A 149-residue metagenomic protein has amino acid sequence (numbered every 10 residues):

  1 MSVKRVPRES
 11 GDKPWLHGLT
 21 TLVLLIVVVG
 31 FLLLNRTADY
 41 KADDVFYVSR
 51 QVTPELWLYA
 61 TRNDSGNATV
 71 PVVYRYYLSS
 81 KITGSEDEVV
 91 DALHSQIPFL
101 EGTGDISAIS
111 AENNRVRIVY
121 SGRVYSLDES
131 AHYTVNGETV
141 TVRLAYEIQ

Functional and structural regions predicted by a protein language model:
S2-T21, A92-Q149: Acidic, small-residue rich beta-repeat scaffolds with periodic aromatic anchors
S2-V3, G18-L24, T53-R62: Short N-terminal helix-initiation segments at or just after the protein's N-terminus
H17-N35: Hydrophobic membrane-insertion alpha-helices, especially the h-region of bacterial N-terminal signal peptides
V28, P71-Y74, G122, S130: Generic intrinsically disordered, low-complexity segments enriched for polar/acidic and small residues
G30-D39, Y77-D91, S130-Q149: Surface-exposed loop/turn elements that mediate protein-protein interactions on large endomembrane-trafficking
F31-D87: N-terminal export/targeting and maturation segments
